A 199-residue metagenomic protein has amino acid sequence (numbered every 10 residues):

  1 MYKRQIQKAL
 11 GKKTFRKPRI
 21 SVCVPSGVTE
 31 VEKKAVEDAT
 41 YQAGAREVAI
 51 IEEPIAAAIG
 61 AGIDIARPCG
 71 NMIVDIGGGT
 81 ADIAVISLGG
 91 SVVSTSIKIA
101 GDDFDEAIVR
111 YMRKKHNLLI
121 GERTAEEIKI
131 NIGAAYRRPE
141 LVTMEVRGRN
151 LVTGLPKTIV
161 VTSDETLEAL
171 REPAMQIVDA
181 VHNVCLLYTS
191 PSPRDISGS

Functional and structural regions predicted by a protein language model:
Y2-I76, A84-S190: Nucleotide/phosphate-binding catalytic cleft detector across ATP-hydrolyzing and phosphate-transferring enzymes
G79: Conserved Rossmann-like nucleotide-cofactor binding loop
P191-G198: A short, hydrophobic C-terminal helix/tail in secreted or cell-surface proteins
